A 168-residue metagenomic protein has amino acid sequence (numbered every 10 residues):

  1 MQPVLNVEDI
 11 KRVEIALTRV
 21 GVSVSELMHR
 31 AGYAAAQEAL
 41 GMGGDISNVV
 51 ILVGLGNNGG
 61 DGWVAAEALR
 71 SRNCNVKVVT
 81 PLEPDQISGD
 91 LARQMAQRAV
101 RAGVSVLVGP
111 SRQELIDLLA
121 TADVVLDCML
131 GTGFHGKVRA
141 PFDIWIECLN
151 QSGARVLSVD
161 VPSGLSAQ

Functional and structural regions predicted by a protein language model:
M1-L5, G43-L52, N57-Q168: Glycine-rich phosphate/dinucleotide-binding loop and adjoining beta-alpha-beta core of small-molecule
M1-S47: Positively charged, low-complexity intrinsically disordered leader regions
